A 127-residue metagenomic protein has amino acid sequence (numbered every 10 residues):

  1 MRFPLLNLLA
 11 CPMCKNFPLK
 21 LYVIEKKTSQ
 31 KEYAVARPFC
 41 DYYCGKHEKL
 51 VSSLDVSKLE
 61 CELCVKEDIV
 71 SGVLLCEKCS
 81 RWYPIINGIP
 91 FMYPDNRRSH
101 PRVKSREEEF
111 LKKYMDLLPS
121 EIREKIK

Functional and structural regions predicted by a protein language model:
M1-K127: Replace "small metal-dependent catalytic modules" with "small catalytic or cofactor-binding modules
